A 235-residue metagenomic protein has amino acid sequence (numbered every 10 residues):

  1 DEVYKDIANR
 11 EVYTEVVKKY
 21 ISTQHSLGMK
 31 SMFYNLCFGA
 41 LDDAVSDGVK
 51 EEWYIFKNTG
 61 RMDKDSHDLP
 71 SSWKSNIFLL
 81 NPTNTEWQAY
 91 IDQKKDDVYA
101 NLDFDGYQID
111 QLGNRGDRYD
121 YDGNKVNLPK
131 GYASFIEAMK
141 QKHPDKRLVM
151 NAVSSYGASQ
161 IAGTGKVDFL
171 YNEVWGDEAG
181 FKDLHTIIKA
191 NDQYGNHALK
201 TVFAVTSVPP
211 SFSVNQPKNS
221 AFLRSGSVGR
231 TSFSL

Functional and structural regions predicted by a protein language model:
D1, N35-C37, I109-N114: Short loop/turn segments at strand-loop or loop-helix junctions that form parts of catalytic or ligand-binding pockets
D1-N35, G123-Y132, A138: Aromatic-lined substrate-binding rim segments of carbohydrate-active enzymes
Y4-D6, L79-N81, N124, T206-S207: A short, structure-level motif marking secondary-structure boundaries and short turns
V12, K18-T23, M29-L102: Active-site-adjacent "subsite" loops/lids of carbohydrate-active enzymes
Q24, V98-Y99, P217, S225: Generic structural signal for hydrophobic
S26-L27, N101, K142, V228: Alpha-helix C-cap/termination motif
G48-K74, Q141-L235: Glycan-recognition surfaces
N81-F169, W175-Q193: Active-site neighborhood of glycoside hydrolase catalytic domains
